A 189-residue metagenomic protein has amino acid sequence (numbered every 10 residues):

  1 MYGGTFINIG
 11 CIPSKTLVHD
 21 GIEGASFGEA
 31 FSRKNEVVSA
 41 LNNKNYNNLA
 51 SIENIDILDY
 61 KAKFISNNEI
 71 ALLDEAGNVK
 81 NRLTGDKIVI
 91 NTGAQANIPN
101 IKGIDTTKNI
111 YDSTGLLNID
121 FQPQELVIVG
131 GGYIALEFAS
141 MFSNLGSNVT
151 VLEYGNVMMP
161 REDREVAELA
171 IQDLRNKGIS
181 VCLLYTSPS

Functional and structural regions predicted by a protein language model:
M1-H19, M159-L169: Conserved N-terminal glycine-rich FAD pyrophosphate-binding loop of Rossmann-like flavoproteins
G4-I9, L41-V129, L184: FAD-binding core/adjacent interface of flavoenzyme oxidoreductases
I7-N8, S14, V18, S66 (+3 more regions): Short, electropositive, low-hydrophobicity segments enriched in small/polar residues
I12, D105-I110, L145, E168: Glycine-rich, phosphate-binding/catalytic loops in enzymes
S14-N35: Glycine-rich active-site loop/strand segments that organize a redox cofactor
S32, A50-S51, I90, S143 (+1 more regions): Short polybasic/polar patches that bind polyanions
E36-N43, L117-N118, P123-V127, Y133-S187: Rossmann-like dinucleotide-binding cores of NAD(P)H-dependent redox enzymes
